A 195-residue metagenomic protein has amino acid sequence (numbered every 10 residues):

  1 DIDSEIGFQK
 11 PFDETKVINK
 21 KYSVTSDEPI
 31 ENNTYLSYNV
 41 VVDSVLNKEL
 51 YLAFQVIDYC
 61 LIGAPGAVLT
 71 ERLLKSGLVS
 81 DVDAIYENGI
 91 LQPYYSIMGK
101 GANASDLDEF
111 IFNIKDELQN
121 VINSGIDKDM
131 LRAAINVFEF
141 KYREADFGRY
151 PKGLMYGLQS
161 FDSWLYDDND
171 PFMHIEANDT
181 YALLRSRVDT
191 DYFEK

Functional and structural regions predicted by a protein language model:
D1-I2, K115-G125: A common structural junction motif
I2-K48, Y59-F112, D127-Q159, L183-K195: Non-catalytic beta-strand/loop surface segments
E117, V121, F138-R143, Q159 (+1 more regions): Terminal targeting/pro-maturation regions of precursor/exported proteins
S163-K195: A terminal-accessory region detector
